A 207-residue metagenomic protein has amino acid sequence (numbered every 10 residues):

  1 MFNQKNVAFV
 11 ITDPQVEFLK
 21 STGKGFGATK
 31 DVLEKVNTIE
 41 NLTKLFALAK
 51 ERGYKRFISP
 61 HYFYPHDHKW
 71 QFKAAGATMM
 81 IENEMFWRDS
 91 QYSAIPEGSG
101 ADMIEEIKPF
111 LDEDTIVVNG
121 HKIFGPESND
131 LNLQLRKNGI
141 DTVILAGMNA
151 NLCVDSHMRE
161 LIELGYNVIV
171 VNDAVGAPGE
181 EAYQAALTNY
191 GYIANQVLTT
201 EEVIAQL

Functional and structural regions predicted by a protein language model:
M1-A8, E17-F18, K35, K44 (+2 more regions): Active-site-adjacent betaalpha module
V10-T12: Short hydrophobic beta-strand that contains or immediately precedes a catalytic carboxylate
P14-T22, R56-I58: Short N-terminal secondary-structure initiator segments
L19-K35: Acidic/histidine-rich helix-loop elements that form or flank divalent-metal/phosphate-binding sites at the catalytic
I39: Glycine-rich loop(s) and the adjacent beta-strand/alpha-helix scaffold that form part
Y54-H61, V171: Short beta-strand segments at enzyme active-site cores
H61-Y62, H121: Beta-hairpin (beta-strand-turn-beta-strand) motif
Y64-H68: Short catalytic/ligand-binding loop motif for oxyanion handling, primarily in non-cytosolic enzymes, centered on
